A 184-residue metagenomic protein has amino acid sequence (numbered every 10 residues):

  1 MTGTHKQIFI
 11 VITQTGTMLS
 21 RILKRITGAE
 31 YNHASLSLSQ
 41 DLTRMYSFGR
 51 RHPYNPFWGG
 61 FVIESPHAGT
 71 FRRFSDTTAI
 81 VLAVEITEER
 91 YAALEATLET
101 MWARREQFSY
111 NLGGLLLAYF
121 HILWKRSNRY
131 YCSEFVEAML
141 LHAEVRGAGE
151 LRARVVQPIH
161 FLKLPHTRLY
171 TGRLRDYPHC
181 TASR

Functional and structural regions predicted by a protein language model:
M1-R184: Cysteine-nucleophile amide-bond enzymes
